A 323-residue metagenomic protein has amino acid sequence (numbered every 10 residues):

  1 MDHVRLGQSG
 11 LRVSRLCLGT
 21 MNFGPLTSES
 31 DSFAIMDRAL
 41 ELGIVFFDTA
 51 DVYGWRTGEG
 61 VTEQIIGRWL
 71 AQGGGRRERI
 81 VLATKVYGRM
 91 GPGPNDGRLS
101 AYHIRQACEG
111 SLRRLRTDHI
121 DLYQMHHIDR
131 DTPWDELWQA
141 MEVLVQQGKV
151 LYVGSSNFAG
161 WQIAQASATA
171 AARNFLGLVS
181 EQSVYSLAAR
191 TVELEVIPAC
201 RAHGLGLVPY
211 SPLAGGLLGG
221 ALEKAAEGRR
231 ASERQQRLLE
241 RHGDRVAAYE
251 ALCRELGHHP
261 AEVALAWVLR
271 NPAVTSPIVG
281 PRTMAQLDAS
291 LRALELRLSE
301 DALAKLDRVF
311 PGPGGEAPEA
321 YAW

Functional and structural regions predicted by a protein language model:
M1-I80, Q146: N-terminal binding-site loop/beta-alpha segment at the start of enzyme catalytic domains that lines or forms
G7-F23, A83-D96, H119, Q124: N-terminal small/glycine-rich loop or linker at the start of catalytic domains across soluble metabolic enzymes
S14-R15, R76-I80, D118-L122, G148-Y152 (+2 more regions): Short acidic capping loops at alpha-helix termini that bridge into adjacent secondary structure
T20-S30, M90-R105, D131: Active-site mouth loops of central-metabolism enzymes
T27-A39, L99-L115, I163-A168: Short, acidic/polar
Y53-W55, R89-N95, L218, Q286: A short acidic, helix-capping loop that chelates divalent metal ions and anchors anionic groups
L112-T132: Active-site groove signature of glycoside hydrolases
I128-R308, P313, W323: Beta/alpha (TIM)-barrel catalytic core signal, keyed to glycine-rich beta->alpha loops juxtaposed to Asp/Glu that bind
